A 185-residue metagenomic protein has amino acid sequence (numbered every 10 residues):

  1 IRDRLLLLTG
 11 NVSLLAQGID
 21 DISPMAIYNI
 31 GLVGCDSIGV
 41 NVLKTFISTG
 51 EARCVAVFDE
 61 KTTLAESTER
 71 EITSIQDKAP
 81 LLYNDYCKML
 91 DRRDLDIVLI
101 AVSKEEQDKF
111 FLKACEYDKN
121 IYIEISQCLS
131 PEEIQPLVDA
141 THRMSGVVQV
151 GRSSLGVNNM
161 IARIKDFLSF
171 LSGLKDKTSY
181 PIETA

Functional and structural regions predicted by a protein language model:
L5-I75, S179: N-terminal Rossmann-like dinucleotide-binding module
V42, F46, A65-E69, A114 (+2 more regions): Hydrophobic packing residues within well-ordered alpha-helices of enzyme cores
V42, S74, P80-A140: Beta-loop-alpha module in the N-terminal Rossmann-like domain of NAD(P)-dependent dehydrogenases, especially those
T49, I72, R92-R93, V157: Acidic-histidine catalytic/liganding microenvironments
G50-E51, T73-D77, Y117, H142-G146 (+1 more regions): Short helix-capping segments at alpha-helix termini
C54, A79, L95-V98, Y180-I182: Local beta-strand N-terminus motif with an aromatic residue
C128-A185: A contiguous active-site-proximal alpha/beta segment in oxidoreductase catalytic domains
